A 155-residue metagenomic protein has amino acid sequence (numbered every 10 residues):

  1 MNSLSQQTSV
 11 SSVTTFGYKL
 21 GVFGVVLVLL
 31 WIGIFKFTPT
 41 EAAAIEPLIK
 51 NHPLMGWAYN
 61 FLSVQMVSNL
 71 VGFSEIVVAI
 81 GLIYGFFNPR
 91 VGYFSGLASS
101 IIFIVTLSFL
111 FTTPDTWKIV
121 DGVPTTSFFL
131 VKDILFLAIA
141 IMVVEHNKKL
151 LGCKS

Functional and structural regions predicted by a protein language model:
M1-S155: Membrane-interface extramembranous regions
